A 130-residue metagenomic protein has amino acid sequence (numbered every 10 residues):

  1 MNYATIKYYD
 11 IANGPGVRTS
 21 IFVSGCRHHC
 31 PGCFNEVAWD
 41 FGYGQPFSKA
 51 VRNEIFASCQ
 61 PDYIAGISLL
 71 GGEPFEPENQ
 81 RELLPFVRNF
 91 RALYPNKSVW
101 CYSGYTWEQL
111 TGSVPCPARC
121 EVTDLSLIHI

Functional and structural regions predicted by a protein language model:
M1-Y3, V17, N35-C101, Y105-A118: Conserved Radical SAM active-site core
N2-H29: N-terminal pre-triad scaffold of radical SAM enzymes
R119, D124-L125: Structural alpha-helical scaffold elements that stabilize or flank donor/cofactor-binding regions in carbohydrate
I128-I130: Conserved small/polar residues in nucleotide/adenosyl-binding loops
